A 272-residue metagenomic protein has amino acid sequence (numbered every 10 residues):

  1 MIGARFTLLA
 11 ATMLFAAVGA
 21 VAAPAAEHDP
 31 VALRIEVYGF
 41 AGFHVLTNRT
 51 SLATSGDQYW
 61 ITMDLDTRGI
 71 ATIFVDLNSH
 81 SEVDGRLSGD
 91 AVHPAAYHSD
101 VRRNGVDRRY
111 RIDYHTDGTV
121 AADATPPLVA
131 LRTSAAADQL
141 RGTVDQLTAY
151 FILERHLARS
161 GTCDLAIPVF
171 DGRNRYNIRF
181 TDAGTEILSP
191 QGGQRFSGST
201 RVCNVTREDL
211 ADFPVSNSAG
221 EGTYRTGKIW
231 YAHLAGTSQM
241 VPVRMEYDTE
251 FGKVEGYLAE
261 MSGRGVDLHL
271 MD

Functional and structural regions predicted by a protein language model:
M1-A4: N-terminal secretory signal peptides that target proteins for export/translocation
T7-V18: Bacterial N-terminal signal peptides
A23-H115, S160-D272: Acidic, serine/threonine-rich low-complexity disordered tracts
T116-D182: A charged, solvent-exposed segment within the mature domains of Sec-exported extracytoplasmic proteins
